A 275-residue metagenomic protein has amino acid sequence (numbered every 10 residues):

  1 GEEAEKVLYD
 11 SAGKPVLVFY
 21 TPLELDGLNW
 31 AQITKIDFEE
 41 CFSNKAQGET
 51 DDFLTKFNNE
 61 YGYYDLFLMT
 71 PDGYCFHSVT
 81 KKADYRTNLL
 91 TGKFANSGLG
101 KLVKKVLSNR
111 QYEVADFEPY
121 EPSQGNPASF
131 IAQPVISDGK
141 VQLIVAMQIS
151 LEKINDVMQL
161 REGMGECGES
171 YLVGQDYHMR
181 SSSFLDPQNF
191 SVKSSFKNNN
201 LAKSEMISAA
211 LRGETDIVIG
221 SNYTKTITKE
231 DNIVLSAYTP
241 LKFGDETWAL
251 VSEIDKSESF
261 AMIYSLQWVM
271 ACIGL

Functional and structural regions predicted by a protein language model:
G1-E3, F38-L68, D72, K81-K101 (+4 more regions): Solvent-exposed, extracytoplasmic
G1-L25, F67-T70, K101-I136, G168-Y171 (+2 more regions): Membrane-proximal, non-catalytic sensory/regulatory domains of signal-transducing membrane proteins
D10, A83, L89, A95-S97 (+3 more regions): Generic detector of intrinsically disordered, low-complexity, polar/charged segments
D10, Q32-K35, D65, E169 (+1 more regions): Polar/charged side chains located within well-ordered beta-strands of beta-rich proteins
P15-A46, S123-Q159, L235-T239, E246-M262: Conserved beta-strands of PAS-like sensory domains
N29-W30, Y61-Y64, R110-E113, W248: Loop/turn elements at helix/coil->beta-strand transitions in domains of secreted/extracellular proteins
A261-L275: N-terminal membrane-entry
